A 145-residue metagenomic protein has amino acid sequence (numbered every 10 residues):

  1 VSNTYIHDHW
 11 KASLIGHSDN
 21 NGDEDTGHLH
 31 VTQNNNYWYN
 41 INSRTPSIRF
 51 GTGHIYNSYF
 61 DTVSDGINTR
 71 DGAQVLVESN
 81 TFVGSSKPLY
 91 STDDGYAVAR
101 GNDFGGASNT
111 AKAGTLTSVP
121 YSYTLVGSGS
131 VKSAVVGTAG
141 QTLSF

Functional and structural regions predicted by a protein language model:
V1-H17, G22-R44, T52-D65, Q74-G84 (+1 more regions): Right-handed parallel beta-helix
L76-F145: Long, ordered, amphipathic alpha-helical scaffolds
